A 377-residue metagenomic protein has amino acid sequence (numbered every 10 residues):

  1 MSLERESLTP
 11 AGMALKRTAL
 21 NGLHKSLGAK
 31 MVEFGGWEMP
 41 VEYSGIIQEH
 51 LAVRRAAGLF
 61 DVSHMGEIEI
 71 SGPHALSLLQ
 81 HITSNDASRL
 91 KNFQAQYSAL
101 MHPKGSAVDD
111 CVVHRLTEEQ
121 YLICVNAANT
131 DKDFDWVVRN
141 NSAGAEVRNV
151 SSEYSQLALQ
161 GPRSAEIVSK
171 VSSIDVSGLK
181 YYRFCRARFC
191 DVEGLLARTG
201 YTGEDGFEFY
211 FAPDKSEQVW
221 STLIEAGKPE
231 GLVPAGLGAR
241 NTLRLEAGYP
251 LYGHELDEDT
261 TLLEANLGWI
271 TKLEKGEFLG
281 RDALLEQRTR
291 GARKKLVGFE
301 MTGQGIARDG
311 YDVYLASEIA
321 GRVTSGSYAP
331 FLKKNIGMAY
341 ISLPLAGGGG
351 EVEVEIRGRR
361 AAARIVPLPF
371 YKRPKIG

Functional and structural regions predicted by a protein language model:
M1-L100, S106-V108: Acidic, proline/glycine-enriched N-terminal capping motif
S2-G35, M39-V41, L116-G377: Conserved, structured C-terminal
V62-H74, H114-L122, Q160: N-terminal glycine-rich flavin-associated loop
D86-N140: Well-ordered mid-protein domain cores that form the structural environment of catalytic cofactors
